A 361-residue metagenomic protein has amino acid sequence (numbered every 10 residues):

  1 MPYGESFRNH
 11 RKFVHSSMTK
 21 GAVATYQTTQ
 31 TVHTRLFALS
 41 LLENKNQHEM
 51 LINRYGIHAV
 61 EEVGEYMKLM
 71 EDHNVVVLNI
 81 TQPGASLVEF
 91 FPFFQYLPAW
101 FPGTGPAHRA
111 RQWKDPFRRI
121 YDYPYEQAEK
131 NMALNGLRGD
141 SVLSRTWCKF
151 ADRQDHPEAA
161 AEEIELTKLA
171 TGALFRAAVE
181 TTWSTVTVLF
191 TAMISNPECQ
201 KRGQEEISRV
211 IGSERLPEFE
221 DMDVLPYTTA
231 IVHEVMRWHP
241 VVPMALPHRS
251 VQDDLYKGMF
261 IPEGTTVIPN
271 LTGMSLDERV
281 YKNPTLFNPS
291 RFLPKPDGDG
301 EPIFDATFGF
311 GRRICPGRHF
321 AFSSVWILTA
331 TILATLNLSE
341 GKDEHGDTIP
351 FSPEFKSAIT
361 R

Functional and structural regions predicted by a protein language model:
K20-T25, A133-N135, F219-P226, C315-H319: Conserved, non-catalytic sequence blocks in retroelement Pol enzymes and Pol-derived host proteins
T25-T185: Cytochrome P450 heme-thiolate monooxygenase catalytic core
A59-V60, P124-G136, M193-E214: Juxtamembrane membrane-interface segments of multi-pass membrane proteins
F94, R119, E214-G258, E278: Conserved cytochrome P450 K-helix E-x-x-R motif and the immediately C-terminal K′/meander segment
T181-M193, L328: Short, small-residue alpha-helix embedded
P197-Q200, H319-T360: Cytochrome P450 heme-binding "Cys pocket" and the immediately downstream C-terminal segment
G203, V235, I261-G264, F287 (+3 more regions): Hydrophobic, well-ordered secondary-structure elements that form the walls of internal hydrophobic environments
P269-D297: Conserved cytochrome P450 K-helix/beta-meander segment immediately N-terminal to the heme-binding cysteine loop
